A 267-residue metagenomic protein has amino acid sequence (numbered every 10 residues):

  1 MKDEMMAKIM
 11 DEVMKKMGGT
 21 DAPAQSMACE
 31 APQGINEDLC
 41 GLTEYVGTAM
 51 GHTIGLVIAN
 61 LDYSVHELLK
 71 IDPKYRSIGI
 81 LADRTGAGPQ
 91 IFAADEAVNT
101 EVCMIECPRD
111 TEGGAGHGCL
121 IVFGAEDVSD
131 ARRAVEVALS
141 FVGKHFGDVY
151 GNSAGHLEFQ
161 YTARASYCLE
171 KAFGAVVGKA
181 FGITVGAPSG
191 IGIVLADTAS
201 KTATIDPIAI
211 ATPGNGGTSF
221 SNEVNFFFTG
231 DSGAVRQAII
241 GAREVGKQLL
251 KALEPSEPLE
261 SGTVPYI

Functional and structural regions predicted by a protein language model:
K2-G86, P108-G118, E126-D127, F146 (+1 more regions): A structural signal for small-residue-enriched, beta-sheet-centric alpha/beta enzyme cores and oligomeric scaffold folds
I80, R84-V98: N-terminal low-complexity, intrinsically disordered segments
A93-A97, A138, L195-A199: Buried hydrophobic packing segments
N99-T100, D127: A glycine- and small-aliphatic-rich helix-loop capping segment at beta-alpha/alpha-beta transitions that lines
I121: Long, structured ligand/cofactor-binding scaffold of large enzymes
R133-F141, A238-V245: Short amphipathic alpha-helices in soluble, non-transmembrane regions that often serve as interface/regulatory elements
